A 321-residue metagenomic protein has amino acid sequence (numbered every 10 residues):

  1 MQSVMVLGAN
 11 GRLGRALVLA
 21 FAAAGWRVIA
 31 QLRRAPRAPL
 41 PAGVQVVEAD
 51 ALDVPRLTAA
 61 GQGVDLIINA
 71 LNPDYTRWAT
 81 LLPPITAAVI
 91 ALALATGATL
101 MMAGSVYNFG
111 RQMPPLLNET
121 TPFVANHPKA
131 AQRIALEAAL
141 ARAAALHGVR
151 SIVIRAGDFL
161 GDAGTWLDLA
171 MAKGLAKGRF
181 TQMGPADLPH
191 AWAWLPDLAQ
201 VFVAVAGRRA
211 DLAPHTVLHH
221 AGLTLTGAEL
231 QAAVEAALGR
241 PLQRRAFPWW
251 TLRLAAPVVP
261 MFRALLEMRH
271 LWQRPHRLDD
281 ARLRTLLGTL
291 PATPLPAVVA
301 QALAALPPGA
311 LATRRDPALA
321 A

Functional and structural regions predicted by a protein language model:
M1, A204-L265, D280, T285 (+1 more regions): Mid/C-terminal beta-alpha module of Rossmann-like enzyme folds, strongest in SDR-family dehydrogenases/epimerases
V4-A24: N-terminal Rossmann NAD(P)H-binding glycine-rich loop of SDR-like oxidoreductase domains
L7, Q31, A70, M102-S105 (+1 more regions): SDR active-site strand-loop-helix element
P36-T96: NAD(P)H-binding glycine-rich loop region in Rossmannoid oxidoreductase-like domains and their noncatalytic homologs
A87-I134: Conserved Rossmann-fold NAD(P)-dependent oxidoreductase catalytic core, especially the SDR/UDP-sugar
S105, A138-D162: Conserved beta-loop-beta element that borders a ligand/cofactor-binding pocket
G157-H190, V234: NAD(P)-dependent short-chain dehydrogenase/reductase
A193-L198: A conserved structural motif in NAD(P)-dependent oxidoreductases
